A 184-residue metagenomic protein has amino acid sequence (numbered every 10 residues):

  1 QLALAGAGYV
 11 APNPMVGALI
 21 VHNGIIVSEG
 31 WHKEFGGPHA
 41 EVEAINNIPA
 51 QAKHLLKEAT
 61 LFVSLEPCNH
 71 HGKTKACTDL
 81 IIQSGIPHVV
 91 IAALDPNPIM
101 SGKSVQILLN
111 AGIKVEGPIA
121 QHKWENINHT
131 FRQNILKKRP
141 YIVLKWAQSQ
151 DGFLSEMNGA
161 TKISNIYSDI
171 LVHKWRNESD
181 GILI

Functional and structural regions predicted by a protein language model:
Q1-Y9, A52-K53, K57, H71-I184: Zinc-dependent deaminase
L2-A11, I26, E34-F35, V42-H54: N-terminal lobe of the biotin/lipoate ligase/transferase fold
N13-V16, K57-T60: Acidic, glycine-enriched active-site microenvironments
V16-G24, K145-A147: Short beta-strand scaffold segments in enzyme catalytic cores
N23-V27, G152: Short, glycine-anchored, charge-dense loop/turn motifs used at functional sites
S28-G30, N158: Short hydrophobic alpha-helix segments
W31, P38-V42, L61-L80: Local cysteine-cluster metal-coordination motifs and their immediate loop/turn environment, predominantly Fe-S cluster
K33-N46, S164-V172: A short, polar/charged loop-to-alpha-helix boundary motif
